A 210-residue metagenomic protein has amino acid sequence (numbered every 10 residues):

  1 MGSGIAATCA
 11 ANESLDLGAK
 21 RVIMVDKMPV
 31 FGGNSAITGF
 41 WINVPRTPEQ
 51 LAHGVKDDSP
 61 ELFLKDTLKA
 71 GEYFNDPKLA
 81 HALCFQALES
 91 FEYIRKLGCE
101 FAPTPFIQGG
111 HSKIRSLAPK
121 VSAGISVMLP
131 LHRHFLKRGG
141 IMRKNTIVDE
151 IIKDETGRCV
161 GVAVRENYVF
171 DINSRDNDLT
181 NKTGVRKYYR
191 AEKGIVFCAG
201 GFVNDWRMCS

Functional and structural regions predicted by a protein language model:
M1, V25, Y189-G201: Short hydrophobic core segments
M1-M24: N-terminal Rossmann-like FAD-binding beta1-loop-alpha1 element of flavoenzymes
A7, F170, F202-V203: Glycine-rich nucleotide phosphate-binding loop and flanking beta-alpha elements of Rossmann-like dinucleotide-binding
C9, E13-S14, K27, N34-S35 (+1 more regions): Hydrophobic/aromatic ligand-binding patch that stacks against planar heteroaromatic rings of cofactors or nucleotides
R21, K27-E150, G157-C159, E166 (+1 more regions): Conserved N-terminal/central alpha/beta ligand/cofactor-binding core
K96-E100, G194-M208: Glycine-rich, acidic and aromatic/proline-enriched surface loops and short helix-turn segments that act as binding
F170-R175, L179-G194: Core beta-strand elements of the Rossmann-like FAD/NAD(P) dinucleotide-binding domain in flavoenzyme oxidoreductases
